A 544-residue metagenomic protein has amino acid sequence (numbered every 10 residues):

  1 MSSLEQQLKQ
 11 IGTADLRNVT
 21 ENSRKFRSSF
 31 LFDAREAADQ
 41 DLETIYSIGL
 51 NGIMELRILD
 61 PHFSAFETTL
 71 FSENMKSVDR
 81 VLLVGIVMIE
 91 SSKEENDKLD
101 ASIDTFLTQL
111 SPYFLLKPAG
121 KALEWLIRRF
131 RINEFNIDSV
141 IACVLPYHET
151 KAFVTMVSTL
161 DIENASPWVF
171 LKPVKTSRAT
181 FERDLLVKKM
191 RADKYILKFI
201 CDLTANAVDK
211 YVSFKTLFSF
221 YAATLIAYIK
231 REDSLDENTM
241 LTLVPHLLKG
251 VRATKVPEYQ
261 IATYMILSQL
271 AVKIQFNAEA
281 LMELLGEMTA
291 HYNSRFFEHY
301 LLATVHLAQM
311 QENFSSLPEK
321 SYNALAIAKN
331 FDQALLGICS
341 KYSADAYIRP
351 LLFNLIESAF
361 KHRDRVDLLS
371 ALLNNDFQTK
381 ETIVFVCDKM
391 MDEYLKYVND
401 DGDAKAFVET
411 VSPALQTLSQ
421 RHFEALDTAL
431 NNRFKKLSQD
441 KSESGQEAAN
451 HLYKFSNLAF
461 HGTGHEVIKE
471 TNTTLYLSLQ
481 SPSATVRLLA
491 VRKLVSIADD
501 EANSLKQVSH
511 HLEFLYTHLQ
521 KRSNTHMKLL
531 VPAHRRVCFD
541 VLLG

Functional and structural regions predicted by a protein language model:
S2-G544: Extended alpha-solenoid scaffolds built from HEAT/ARM-like alpha-helical repeats and adjacent low-complexity/polar
